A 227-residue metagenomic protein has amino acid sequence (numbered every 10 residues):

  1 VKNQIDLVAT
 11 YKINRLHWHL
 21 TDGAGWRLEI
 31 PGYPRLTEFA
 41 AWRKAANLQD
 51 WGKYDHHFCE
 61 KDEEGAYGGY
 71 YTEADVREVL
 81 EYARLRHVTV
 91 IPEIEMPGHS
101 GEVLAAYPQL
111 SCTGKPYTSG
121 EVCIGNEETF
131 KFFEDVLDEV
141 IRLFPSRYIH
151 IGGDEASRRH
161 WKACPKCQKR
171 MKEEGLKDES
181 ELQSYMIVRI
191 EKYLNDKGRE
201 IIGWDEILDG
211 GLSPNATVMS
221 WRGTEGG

Functional and structural regions predicted by a protein language model:
V1-R199: Substrate-binding cleft of carbohydrate-active enzyme catalytic domains
A106-L110, R159-H160, I202-G227: Substrate-binding cleft/loops of secretory-pathway carbohydrate-active enzymes
